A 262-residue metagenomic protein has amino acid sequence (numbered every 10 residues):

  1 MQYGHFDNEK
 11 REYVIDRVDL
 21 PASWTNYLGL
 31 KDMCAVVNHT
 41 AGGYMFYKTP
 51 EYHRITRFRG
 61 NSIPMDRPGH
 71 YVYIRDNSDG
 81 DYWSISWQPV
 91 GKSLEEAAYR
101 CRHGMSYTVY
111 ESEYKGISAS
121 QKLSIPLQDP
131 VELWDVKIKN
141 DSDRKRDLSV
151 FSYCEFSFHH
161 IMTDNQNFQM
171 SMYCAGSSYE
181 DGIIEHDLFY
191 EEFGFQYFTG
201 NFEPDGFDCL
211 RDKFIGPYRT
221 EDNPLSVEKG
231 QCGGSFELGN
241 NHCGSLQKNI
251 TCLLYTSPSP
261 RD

Functional and structural regions predicted by a protein language model:
M1-R67: Beta-strand-rich N-terminal accessory domains
S23-N26, V36-H39, Y44-K48, Y82-I85 (+4 more regions): Short helix/loop capping segments that flank catalytic or ligand/cofactor-binding pockets
G42-Y44, K48-R100, Y173, E228: Catalytic and substrate-binding clefts that recognize carbohydrates or anionic sugar/phosphate headgroups
S62-I63, P68, T108-Y110, S124-K229: Polysaccharide-binding surfaces and accessory modules of carbohydrate-active proteins
S78-V131, N223-G244: Extended, loop-rich substrate-binding clefts of extracytoplasmic carbohydrate-active enzymes
C243-Y255: A surface-exposed beta-strand-loop module
Y255-D262: Conserved small/polar residues in nucleotide/adenosyl-binding loops
